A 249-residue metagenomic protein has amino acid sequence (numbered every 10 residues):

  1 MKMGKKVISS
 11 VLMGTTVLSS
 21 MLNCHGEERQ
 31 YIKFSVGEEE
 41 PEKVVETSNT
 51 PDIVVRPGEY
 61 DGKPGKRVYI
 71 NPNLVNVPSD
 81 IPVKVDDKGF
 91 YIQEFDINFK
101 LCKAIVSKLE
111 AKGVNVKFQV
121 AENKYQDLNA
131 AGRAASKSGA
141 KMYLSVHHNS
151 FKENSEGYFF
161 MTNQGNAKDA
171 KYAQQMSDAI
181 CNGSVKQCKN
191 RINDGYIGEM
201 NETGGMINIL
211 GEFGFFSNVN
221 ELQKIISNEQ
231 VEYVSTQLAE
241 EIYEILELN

Functional and structural regions predicted by a protein language model:
K5-T15: Sec-dependent N-terminal signal peptides
S20-F34: Sec-dependent signal peptide cleavage junction
K33-G132: Active-site histidine-acidic residue metal-binding/catalytic motifs, centered on HxH/HExxH-like signatures
V54-R56, V116-V120, K141-V146, F159-M161 (+1 more regions): Structural recognition of the beta-strand scaffold that forms the well-ordered cores of secreted hydrolase catalytic
E59-G62, E122-Q126, H148-E153, N166-K168 (+4 more regions): Solvent-exposed loop/turn segments at secondary-structure junctions within structured extracellular/periplasmic domains
K66-I92, S150-A179: A short, glycine/acidic-enriched catalytic loop
L128-K141, Q175, I197-G204: Mature extracellular/periplasmic domains of secretome proteins
Y143-E153, R191-N249: Active-site-adjacent mobile loop/cap segments within catalytic or ligand-binding domains
